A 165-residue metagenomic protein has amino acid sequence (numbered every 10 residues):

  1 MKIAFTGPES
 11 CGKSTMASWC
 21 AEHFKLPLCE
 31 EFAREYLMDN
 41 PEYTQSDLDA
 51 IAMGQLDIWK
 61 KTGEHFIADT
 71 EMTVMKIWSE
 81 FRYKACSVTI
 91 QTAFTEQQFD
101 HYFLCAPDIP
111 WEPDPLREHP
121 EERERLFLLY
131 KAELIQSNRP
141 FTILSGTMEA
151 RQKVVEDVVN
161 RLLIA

Functional and structural regions predicted by a protein language model:
M1-K2: Pre-Walker A (Motif I) flank of P-loop NTPase domains
F5: Hydrophobic anchor at the beta1->P-loop junction of P-loop NTPases
E9: The conserved Walker
K13: Conserved lysine of the Walker
S18-K60: Conserved substrate/cofactor phosphate-moiety recognition/catalytic segment in nucleotide-dependent phosphotransferases
E42-A85: Conserved nucleotide-sensing/catalytic segment adjacent to the nucleotide-binding pocket in NTP-handling enzymes
Y83-A150, V154-E156, L163: A glycine- and Lys/Arg-enriched "phosphate-lid" helix/loop adjacent to the NTP-binding pocket of small-molecule kinases
